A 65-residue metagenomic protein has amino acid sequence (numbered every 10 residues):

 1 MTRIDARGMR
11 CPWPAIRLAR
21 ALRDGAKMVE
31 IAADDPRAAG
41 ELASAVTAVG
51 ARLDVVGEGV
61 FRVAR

Functional and structural regions predicted by a protein language model:
M1-R65: Domain-level signature for proteins that mediate thiol-based redox and metal-cofactor handling
